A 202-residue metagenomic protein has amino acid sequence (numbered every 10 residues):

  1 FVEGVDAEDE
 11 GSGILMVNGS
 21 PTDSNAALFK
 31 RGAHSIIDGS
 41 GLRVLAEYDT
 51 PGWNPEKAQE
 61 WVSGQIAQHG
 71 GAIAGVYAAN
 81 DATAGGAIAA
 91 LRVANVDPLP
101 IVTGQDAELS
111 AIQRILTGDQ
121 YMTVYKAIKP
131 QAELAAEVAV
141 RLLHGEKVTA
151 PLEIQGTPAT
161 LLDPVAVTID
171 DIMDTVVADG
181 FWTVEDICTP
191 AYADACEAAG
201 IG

Functional and structural regions predicted by a protein language model:
F1-G202: A residue-level marker of the well-folded mature domains of exported/periplasmic proteins
